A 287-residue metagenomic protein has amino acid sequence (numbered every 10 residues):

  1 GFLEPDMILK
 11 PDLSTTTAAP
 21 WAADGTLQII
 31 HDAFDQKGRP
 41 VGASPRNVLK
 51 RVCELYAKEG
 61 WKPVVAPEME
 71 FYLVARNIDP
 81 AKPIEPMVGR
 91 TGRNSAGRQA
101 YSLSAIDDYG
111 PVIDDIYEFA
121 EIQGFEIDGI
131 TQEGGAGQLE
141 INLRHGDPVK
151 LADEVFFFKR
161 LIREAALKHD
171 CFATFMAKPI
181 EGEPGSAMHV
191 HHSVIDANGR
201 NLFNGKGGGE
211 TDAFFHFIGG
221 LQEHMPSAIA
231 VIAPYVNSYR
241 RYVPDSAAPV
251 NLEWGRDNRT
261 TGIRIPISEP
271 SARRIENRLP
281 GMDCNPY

Functional and structural regions predicted by a protein language model:
G1-Y287: Glycine-rich, acidic/polar active-site loops that bind/position phosphate-bearing ligands
